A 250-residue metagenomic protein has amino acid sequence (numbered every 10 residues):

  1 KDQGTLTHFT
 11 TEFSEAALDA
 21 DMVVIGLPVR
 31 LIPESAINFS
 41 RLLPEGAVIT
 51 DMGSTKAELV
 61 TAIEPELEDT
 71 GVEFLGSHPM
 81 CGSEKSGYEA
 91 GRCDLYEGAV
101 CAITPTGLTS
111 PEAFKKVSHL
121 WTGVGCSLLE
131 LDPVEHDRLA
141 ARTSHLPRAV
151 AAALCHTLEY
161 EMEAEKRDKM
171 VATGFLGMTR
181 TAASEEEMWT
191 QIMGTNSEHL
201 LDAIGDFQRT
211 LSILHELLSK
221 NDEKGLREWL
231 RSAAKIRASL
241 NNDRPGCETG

Functional and structural regions predicted by a protein language model:
K1-H8: NAD(P)-binding Rossmann-fold cofactor-contacting core
H8-E12, L129-E130: Short acidic-hydrophobic, aromatic-tinged amphipathic segments that line or gate anion-handling sites
F13-L43, A47-V48: Rossmann-like NAD(P)-binding element
G26-P28, G53, P105: Glycine-rich, N-terminal phosphate-binding loop of Rossmann-like dinucleotide-binding domains
N38-E89: Rossmann-like NAD(P)(H) cofactor-binding subdomain of soluble oxidoreductases
L95-R180: Internal alpha-helical scaffold of NAD(P)-dependent oxidoreductase catalytic cores
A164-A233: Interdomain hinge/lid region at the active-site interface of Rossmann-like NAD(P)-dependent oxidoreductases
A238-G250: Long, positively charged, glycine-interspersed low-complexity recognition regions
